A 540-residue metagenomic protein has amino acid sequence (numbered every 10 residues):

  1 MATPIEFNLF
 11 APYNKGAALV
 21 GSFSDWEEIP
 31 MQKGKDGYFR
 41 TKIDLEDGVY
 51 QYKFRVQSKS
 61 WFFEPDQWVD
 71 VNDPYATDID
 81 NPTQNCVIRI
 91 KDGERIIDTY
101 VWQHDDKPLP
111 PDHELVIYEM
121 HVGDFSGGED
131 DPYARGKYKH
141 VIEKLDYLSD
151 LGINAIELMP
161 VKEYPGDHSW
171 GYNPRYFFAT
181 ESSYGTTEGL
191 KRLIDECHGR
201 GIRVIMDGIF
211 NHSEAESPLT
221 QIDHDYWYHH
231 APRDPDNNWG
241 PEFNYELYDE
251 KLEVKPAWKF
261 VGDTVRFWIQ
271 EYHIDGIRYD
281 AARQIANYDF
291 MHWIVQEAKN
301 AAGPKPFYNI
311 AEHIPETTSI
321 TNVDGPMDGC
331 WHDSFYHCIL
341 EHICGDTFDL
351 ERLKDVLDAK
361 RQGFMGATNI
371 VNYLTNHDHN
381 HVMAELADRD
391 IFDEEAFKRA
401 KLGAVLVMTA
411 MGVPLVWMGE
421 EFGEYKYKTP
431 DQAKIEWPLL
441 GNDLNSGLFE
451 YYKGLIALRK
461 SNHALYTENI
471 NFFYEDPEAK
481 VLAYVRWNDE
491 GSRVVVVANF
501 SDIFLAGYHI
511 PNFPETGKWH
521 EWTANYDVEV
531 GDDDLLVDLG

Functional and structural regions predicted by a protein language model:
M1-Y13, P30-Y118, D124-Y133, H140: The feature marks proteins involved in alpha-glucan
F10-A17, F23-W26, D47, I503 (+1 more regions): Short proline/glycine-enriched turn/loop motifs at strand-loop junctions of beta-rich domains
V56-D105, R200, P218-P241, G345-G363: Core domains of carbohydrate- and sulfate-ester-processing enzymes
S58, H198-R200, T264, Q270 (+8 more regions): Active-site-proximal helices and loops of the catalytic beta/alpha 8
P108, D112, H121-H273, A282 (+2 more regions): Substrate-binding/active-site clefts of carbohydrate-active enzymes
M120, L148, L158, F177 (+11 more regions): Conserved, mostly hydrophobic/aromatic
A367-D393: Active-site clefts of carbohydrate-active enzymes
S501-G540: C-terminal beta-sandwich/jelly-roll accessory domains of carbohydrate-active enzymes
